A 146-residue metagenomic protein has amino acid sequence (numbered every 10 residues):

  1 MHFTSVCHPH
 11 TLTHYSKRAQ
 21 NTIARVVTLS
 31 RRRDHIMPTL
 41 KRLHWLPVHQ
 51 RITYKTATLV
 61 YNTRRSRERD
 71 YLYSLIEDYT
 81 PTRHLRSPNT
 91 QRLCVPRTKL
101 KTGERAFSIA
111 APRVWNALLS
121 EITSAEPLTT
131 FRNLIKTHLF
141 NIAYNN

Functional and structural regions predicted by a protein language model:
M1-N146: Hydrophobic/basic alpha-helical segments
